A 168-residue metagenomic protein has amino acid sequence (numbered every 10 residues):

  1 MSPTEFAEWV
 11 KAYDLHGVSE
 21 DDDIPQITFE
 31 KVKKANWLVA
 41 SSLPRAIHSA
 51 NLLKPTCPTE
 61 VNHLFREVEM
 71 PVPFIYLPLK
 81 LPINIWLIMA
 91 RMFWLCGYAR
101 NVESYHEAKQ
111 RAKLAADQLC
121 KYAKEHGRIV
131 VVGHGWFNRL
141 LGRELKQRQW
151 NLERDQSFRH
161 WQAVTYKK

Functional and structural regions predicted by a protein language model:
M1-L64, P82-K113, W161: Active-site-proximal alpha-helix that buttresses catalytic centers in soluble enzyme cores
P3-A7, K146-K168: Domain-level recognition of soluble alpha/beta enzyme cores, biased toward histidine phosphatases/phosphomutases
V32-K33, L119-G127: Glycine-rich phosphate-binding loop signature in dinucleotide/nucleotide-binding domains
V39, A123, G127-W136: Beta-strand elements within well-structured catalytic alpha/beta cores of enzymes that handle phosphate/sulfate esters
A46-I47, F137-R139: Short, active-site-adjacent cap segments at secondary-structure transitions
N51-P55, K121, R143, Q147: Short, well-ordered alpha-helices that flank and scaffold nucleotide-derived cofactor binding pockets
F65-K80: Signature for phosphate-centric chemistry
V72, G142-R143: Short, well-ordered secondary-structure micro-motifs
